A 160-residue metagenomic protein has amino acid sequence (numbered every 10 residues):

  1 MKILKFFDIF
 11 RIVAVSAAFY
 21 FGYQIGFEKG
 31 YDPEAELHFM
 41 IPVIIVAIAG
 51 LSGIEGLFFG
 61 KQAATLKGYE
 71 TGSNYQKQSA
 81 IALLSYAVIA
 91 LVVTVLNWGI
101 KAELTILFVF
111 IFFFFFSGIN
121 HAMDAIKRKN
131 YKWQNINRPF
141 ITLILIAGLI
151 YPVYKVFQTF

Functional and structural regions predicted by a protein language model:
K5-F27, L143-L149: The first (N-terminal) embedded transmembrane alpha-helix
Q24-E36, A63-G68, Q158-F160: Membrane-interface helix termini and inter-helical loops of multi-pass transporters
E34-A49, I100-F110: Alpha-helical transmembrane segments
F39-I45, Y69-Y86: A loop-to-helix transmembrane entry motif
G53-Y75: Membrane-helix interface/capping segments
S79-Y86, I106-A122, T142-L149: Hydrophobic alpha-helical membrane segments
T94-L104, I119-Q134: Membrane-helix boundary connector in multi-pass membrane proteins
I150-F160: Juxtamembrane boundary at the C-terminal end of a transmembrane helix
